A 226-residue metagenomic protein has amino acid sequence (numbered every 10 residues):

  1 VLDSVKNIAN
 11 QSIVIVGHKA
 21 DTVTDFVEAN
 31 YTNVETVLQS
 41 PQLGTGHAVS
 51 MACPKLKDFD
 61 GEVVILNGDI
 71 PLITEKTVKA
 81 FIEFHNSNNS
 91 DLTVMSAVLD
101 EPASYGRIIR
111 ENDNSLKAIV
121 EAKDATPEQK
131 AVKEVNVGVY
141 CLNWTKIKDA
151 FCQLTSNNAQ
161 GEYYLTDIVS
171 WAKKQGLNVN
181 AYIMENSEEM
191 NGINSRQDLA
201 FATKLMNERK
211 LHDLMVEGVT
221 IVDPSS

Functional and structural regions predicted by a protein language model:
V1-G68, L72-K76, A80-E83: Conserved N-terminal catalytic core of the sugar/cofactor nucleotidyltransferase
A9, D60, N89-L92, L177: Short, high-confidence coil segments that cap the C-terminus of an alpha-helix and link into the following beta-strand
V14-I15, V64-I65, L92-M95, A181: Structural beta-sheet core signal
N33-E35, S115, N178-N180, T220: Conserved beta-strand segments of alpha/beta enzyme cores
D60, A97-E128: Rossmann-like NAD(P)H-binding beta-loop-alpha module
K76-A103: Conserved donor-nucleotide/metal-binding helix-loop-beta segment in metal-dependent transferases, i.e., the alpha-helix
K117-M190, N194-N207, H212: Catalytic-core segments of class I nucleotidyltransferases/pyrophosphorylases that form NMP-activated intermediates
T220-S226: Structural signal for interior beta-strand "rungs" in well-ordered beta-sheet cores of soluble enzyme domains
